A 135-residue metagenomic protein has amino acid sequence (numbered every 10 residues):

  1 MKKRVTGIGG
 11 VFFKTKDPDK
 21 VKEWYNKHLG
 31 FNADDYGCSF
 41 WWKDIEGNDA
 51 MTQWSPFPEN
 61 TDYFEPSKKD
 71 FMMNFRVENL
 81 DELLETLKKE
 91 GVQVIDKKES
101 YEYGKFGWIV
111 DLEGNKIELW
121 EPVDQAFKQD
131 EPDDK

Functional and structural regions predicted by a protein language model:
M1-K2, T61-F64, K97: Short, flexible, glycine/charge-rich loop motifs used to bind or transfer phosphoryl groups or to couple energy/partner
M1-K22, D70-F75, V123-K135: N-terminal beta-strand motif that seeds the catalytic metal site of vicinal oxygen chelate
K2-T6, F12-S55, K89: Core segments of cupin and vicinal oxygen chelate
D17-D19, S67-K68, M72-K116: Vicinal oxygen chelate
G30-K68, I109-L112, K116-D124: Conserved short beta-strand elements that form part of the metal-binding/catalytic scaffold of enzyme active sites
F40-W41, E102-Y103, Q129: Positions that flank functional sites
I45, F106-G107, Q129, D133: Short Asp/Glu-rich motifs
M51, T86, W120, Q129-D133: Short, charged, solvent-exposed linker or helix-capping segments at domain edges/interfaces that act as flexible hinges
